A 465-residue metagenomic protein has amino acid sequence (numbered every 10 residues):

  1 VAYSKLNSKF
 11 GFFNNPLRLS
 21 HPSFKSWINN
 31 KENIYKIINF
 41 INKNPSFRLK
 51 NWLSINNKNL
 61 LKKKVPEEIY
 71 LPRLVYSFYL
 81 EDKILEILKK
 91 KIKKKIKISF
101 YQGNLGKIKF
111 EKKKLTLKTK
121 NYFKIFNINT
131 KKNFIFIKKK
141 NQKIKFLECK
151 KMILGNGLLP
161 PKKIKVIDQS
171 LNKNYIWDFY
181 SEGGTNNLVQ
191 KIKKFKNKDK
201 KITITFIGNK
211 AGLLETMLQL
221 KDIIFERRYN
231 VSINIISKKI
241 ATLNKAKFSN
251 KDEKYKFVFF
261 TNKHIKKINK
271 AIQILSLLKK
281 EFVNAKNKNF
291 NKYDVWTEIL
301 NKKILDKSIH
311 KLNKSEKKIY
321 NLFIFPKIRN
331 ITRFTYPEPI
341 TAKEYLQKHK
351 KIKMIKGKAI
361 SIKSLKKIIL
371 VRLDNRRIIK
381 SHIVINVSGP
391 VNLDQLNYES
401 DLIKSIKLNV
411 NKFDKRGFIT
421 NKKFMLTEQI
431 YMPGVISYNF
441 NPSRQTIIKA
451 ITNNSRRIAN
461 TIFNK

Functional and structural regions predicted by a protein language model:
V1-L17, N57-A211, E215-N464: Flavin (primarily FAD) cofactor-binding/catalytic cores of flavoenzymes
V1-V65: N-terminal low-complexity, Ser/Thr- and acidic-residue-enriched intrinsically disordered segments
